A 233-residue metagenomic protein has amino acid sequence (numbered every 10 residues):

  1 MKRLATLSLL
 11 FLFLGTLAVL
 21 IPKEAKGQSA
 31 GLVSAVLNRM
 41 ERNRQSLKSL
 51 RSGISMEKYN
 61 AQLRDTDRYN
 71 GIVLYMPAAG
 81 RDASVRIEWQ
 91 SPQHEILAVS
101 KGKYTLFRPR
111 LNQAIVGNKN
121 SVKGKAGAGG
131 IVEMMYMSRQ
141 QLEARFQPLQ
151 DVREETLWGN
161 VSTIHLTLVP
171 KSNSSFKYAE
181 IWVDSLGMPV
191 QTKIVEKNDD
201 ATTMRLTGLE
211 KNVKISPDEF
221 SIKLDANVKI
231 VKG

Functional and structural regions predicted by a protein language model:
M1-L10: Bacterial N-terminal signal peptides that target proteins for export
L14-E24: C-terminal segment of classical bacterial N-terminal signal peptides
A30, I115, P148-G233: Gly/Pro-enriched, hydrophobic low-complexity segments that function as extracytoplasmic propeptides/linkers
V33-N38, R42-L106: N-terminal mature ectodomain segment of secretory-pathway/periplasmic proteins
S34-A35, R139-D151: A short, amphipathic edge element
S34-L37, E41, G129-V132, E180: Extracytoplasmic/secreted envelope proteins and their assembly/folding machinery, especially bacterial periplasmic
M56, F107-R110, K193-K197: Beta-turn initiation residues at beta-strand->coil junctions
T105-M137: Acidic/charged, solvent-exposed loop-and-adjacent secondary-structure segments enriched in E/D, K/R, S/T, and G/P
